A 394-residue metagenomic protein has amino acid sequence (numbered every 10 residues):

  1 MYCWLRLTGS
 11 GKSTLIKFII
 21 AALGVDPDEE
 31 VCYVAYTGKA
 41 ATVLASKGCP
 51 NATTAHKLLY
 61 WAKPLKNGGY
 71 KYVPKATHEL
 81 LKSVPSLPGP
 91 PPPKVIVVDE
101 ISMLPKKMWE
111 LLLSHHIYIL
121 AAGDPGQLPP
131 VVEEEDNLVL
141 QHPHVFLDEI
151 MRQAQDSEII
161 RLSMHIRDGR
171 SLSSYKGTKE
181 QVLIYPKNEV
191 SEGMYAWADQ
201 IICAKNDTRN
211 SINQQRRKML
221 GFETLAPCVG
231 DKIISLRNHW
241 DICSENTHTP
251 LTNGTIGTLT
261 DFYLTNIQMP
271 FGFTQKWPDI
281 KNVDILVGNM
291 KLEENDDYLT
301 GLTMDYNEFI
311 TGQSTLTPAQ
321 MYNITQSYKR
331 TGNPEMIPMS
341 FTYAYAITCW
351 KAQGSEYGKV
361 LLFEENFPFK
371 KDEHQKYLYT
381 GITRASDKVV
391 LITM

Functional and structural regions predicted by a protein language model:
M1-M394: Conserved ATP-binding/catalytic motifs of P-loop helicase motor domains
